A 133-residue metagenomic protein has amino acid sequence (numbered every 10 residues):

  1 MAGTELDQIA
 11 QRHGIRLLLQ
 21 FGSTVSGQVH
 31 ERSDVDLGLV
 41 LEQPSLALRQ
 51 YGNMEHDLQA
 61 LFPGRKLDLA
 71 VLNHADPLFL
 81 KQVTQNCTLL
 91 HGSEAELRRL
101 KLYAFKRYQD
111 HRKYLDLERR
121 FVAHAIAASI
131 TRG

Functional and structural regions predicted by a protein language model:
M1-L17, V25-G27, E31, P44-G133: Catalytic core of pol beta-like nucleotidyltransferases
D34-V35: Conserved loop-to-beta-strand segment in the C-terminal subdomain of adenylate-forming
G38-E42: Short hydrophobic/aromatic beta-strand micro-patches that form the beta-sheet surface supporting nucleotide- or nucleic
